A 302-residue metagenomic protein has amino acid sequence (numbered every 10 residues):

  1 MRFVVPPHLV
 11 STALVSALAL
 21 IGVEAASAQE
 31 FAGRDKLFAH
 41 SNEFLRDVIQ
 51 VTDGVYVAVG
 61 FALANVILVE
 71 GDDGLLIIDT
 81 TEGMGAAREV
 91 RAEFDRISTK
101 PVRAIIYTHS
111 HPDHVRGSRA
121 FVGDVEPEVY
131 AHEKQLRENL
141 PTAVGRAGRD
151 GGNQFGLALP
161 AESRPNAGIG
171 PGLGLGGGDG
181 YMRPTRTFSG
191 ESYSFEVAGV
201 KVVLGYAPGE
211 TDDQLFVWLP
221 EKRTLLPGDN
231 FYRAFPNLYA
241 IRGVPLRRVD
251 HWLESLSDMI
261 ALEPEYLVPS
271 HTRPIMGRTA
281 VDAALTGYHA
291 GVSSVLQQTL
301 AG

Functional and structural regions predicted by a protein language model:
M1-P7: N-terminal secretory signal peptides that target proteins for export/translocation
H8-G22: Bacterial N-terminal signal peptides
A25-A28: Boundary at the C-terminal end of the N-terminal hydrophobic targeting segment
A32, Q50, P101, R137-Y206 (+1 more regions): Metallo-beta-lactamase
E43-F44, V51, D72-G74, M84-E128 (+1 more regions): Active-site metal-binding motif and surrounding structural segment of the metallo-beta-lactamase
L45-R96, F216-L219, R223-G228: Conserved beta-strand hairpin/beta-sheet module of binuclear metal-dependent hydrolase folds, prominently
F61, V69-E70, R88, G117-S118 (+5 more regions): Short, solvent-exposed loop/turn and secondary-structure capping segments
G74-L75, E82-M84, G180-M182, S192-E196 (+1 more regions): Metallo-beta-lactamase
